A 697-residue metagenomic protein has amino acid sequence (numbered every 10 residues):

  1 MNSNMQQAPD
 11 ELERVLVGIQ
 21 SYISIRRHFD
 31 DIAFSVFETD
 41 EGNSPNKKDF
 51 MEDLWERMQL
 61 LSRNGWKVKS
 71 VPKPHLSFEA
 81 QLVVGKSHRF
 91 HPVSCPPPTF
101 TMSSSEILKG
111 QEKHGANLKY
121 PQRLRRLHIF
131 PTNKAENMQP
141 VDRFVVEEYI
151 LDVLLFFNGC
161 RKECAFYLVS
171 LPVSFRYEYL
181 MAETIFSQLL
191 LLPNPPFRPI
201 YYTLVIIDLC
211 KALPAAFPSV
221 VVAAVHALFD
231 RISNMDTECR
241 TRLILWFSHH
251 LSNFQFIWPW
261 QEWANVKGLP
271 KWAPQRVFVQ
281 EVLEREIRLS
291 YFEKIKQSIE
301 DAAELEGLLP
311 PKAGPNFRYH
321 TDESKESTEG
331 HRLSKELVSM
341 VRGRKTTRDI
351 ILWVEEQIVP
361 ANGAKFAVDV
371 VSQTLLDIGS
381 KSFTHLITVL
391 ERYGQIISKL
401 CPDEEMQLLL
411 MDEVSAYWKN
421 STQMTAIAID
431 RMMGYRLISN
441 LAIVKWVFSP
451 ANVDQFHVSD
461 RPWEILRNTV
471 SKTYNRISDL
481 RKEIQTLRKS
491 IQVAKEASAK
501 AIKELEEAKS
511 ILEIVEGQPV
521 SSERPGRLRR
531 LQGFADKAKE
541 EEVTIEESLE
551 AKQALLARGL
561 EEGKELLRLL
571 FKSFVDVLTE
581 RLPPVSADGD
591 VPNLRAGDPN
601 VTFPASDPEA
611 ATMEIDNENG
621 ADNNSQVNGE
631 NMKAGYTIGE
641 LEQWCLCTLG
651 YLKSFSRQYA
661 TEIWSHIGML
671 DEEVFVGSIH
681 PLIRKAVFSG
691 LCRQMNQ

Functional and structural regions predicted by a protein language model:
M1-M5, I150, Y167-P172, I185-P193 (+10 more regions): Hydrophobic residues within the alpha-helices of tandem HEAT/HEAT-like
S3, Q7-R14, H28-I32, P140 (+17 more regions): Short sequence/structural elements of tandem HEAT/ARM alpha-solenoid repeats
P9, K47, M51, E147 (+19 more regions): Core helices of alpha-solenoid repeat scaffolds
P9-L191, W272-Y393, S521-L528, Q532-E550: Long, low-complexity, highly charged intrinsically disordered regions
P193-F197, D230-E238, L269-P274, G434-S439 (+2 more regions): Short coil/turn segments at helix-helix junctions and helix-capping linkers within large alpha-helical proteins
D230-S290, Q297: Membrane-proximal bilayer-interacting regions
E355-M411, Y417-A428, L437-I443, V458-R476 (+7 more regions): Extended, charge-rich low-complexity regions and/or helical-solenoid scaffolds
S421, S449, V458-P462, K537-Q697: Extended, C-terminal alpha-helical/coiled-coil scaffolding tails that mediate protein-protein interactions and assembly
